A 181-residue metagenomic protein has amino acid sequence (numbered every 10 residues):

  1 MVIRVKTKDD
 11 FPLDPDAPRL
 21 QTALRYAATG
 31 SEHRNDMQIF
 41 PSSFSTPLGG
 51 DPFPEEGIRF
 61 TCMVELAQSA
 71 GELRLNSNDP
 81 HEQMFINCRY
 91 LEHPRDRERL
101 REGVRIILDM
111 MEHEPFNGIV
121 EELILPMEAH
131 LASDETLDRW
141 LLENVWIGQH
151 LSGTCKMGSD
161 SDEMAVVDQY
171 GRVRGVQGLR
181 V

Functional and structural regions predicted by a protein language model:
V2-K6: Hydrophobic, small-residue-rich alpha-helical packing segments that form membrane-like cores
P12-V181: FAD-dependent oxidoreductase catalytic-site/capping-region signature
